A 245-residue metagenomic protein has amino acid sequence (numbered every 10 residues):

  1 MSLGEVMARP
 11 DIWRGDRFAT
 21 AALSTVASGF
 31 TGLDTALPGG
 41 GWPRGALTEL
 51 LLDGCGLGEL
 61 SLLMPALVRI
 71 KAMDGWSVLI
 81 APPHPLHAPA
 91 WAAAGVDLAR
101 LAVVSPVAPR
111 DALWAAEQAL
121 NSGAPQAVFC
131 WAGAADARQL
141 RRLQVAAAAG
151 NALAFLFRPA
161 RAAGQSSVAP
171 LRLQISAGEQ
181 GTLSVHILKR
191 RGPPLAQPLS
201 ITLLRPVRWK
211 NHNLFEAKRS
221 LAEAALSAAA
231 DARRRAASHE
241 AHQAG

Functional and structural regions predicted by a protein language model:
M1-L79, A93, P193, Q197 (+2 more regions): Detector for small/aliphatic-rich hydrophobic stretches
G29, E59, A112, D136-Q139: Helical mechanochemical/support elements of P-loop NTPase systems and associated helical scaffolds
L33, L50, L101, V128 (+2 more regions): Conserved RecA-like P-loop NTPase ATPase core
T48, V78, A102-V104, F129 (+2 more regions): Hydrophobic/aromatic beta-strand patches that form the interior of the parallel beta-sheet core in alpha/beta enzyme
L62-A66, A90, A115, Q139-L143 (+1 more regions): A short acidic, amphipathic alpha-helical/loop segment
W76-A135: Long, charge-dense
N121-Q165, A169, S176: A contiguous pocket-lining binding segment that forms or flanks enzyme active sites
L156-F215: Phosphate-binding/switch region of NTP-binding enzymes
